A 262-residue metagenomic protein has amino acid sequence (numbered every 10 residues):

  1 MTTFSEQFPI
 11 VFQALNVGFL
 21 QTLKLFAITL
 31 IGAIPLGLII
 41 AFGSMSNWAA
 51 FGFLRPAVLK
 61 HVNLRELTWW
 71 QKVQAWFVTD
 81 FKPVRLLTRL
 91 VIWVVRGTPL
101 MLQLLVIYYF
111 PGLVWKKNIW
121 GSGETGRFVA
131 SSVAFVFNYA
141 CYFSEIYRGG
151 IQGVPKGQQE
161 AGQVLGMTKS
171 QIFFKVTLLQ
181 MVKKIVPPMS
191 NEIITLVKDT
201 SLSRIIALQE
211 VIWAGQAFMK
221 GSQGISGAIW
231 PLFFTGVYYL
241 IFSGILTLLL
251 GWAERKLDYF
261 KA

Functional and structural regions predicted by a protein language model:
M1-A262: Transmembrane alpha-helices and adjacent helix-loop boundaries
